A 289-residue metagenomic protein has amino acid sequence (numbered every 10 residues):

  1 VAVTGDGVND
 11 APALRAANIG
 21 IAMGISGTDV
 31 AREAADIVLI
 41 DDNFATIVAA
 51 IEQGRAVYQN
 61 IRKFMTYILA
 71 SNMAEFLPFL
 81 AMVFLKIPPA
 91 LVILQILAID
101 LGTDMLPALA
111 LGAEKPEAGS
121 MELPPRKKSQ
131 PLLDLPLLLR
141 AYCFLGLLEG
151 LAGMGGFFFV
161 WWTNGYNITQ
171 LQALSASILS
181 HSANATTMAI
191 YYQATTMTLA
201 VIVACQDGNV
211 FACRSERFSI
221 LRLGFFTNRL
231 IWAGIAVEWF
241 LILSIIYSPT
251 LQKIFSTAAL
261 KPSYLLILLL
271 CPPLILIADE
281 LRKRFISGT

Functional and structural regions predicted by a protein language model:
V1-A2, G24-F218: Membrane-embedded transport module
V1-T4, L281: Phosphate/ATP-binding catalytic cores across multiple sugar-kinase/actin-like superfamilies, primarily ASKHA
G7-A17: Acidic, divalent-metal-coordinating active-site segment for phosphoryl/phosphodiester hydrolysis, typified by short
N9-D10, T46, K283: Residues immediately C-terminal
A13-L14, I61, P249: Hydrophobic residues within well-ordered alpha-helices
G112, A173-A176, T196-T289: C-terminal transmembrane module of polytopic membrane proteins
